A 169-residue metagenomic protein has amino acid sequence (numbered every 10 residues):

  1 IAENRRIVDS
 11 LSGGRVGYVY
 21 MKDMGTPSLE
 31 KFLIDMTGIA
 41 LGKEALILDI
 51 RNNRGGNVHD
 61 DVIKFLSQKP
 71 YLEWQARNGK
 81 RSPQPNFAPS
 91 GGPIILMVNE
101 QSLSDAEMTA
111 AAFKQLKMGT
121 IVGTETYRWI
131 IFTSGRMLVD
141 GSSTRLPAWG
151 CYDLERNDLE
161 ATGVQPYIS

Functional and structural regions predicted by a protein language model:
I1-V139: Cleft-lining beta-strand/loop regions that shape enzyme active-site pockets
M118-S169: C-terminal structured "cap/appendage" subdomains that terminate the fold
